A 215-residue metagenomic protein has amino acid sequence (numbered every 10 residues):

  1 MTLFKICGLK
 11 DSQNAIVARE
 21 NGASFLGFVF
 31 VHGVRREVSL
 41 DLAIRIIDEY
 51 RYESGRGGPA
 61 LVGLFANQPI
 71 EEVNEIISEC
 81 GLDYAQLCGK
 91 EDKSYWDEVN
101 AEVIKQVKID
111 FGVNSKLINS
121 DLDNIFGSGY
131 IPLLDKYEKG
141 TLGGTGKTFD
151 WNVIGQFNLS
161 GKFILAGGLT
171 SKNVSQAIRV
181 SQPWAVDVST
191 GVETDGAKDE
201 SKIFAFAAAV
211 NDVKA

Functional and structural regions predicted by a protein language model:
M1-A215: Conserved N-terminal beta1-alpha1 strand-loop-helix module at the mouth
